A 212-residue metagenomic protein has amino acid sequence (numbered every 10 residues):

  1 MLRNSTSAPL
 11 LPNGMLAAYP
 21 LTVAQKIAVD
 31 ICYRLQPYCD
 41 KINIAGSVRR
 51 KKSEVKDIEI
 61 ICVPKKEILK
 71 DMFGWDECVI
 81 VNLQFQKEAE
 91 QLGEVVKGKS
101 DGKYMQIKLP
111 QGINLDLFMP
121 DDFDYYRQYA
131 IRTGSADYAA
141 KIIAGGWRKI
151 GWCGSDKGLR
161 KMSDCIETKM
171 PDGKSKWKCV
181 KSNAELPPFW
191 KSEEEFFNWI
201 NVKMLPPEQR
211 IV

Functional and structural regions predicted by a protein language model:
M1-N43: Helical scaffold of the NTase/Pol beta-like nucleotidyltransferase catalytic core
T6, P12-V23, K70-V212: Acidic, metal-coordinating catalytic segment for phosphate/diphosphate chemistry, firing primarily on the Nudix
V29-D71: Active-site nucleotide-donor binding segment shared across nucleotidyl transfer reactions
